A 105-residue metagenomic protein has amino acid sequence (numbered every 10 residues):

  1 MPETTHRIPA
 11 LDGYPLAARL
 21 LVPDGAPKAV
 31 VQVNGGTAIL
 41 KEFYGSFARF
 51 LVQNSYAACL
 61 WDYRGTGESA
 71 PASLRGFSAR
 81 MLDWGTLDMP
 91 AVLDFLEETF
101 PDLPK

Functional and structural regions predicted by a protein language model:
M1-G25: N-terminal cap/lid segment of alpha/beta-hydrolase-fold proteins
R7, V33, D83: Conserved beta-strand positions that form and line the central face of beta-propeller blades
D24-G25, N54, T99: Alpha-helix C-cap/termination motif
G25-K28, V33-I39: Active-site glycine-rich loops that stabilize anionic/oxyanionic intermediates across multiple enzyme folds
G36, D62, D88: Conserved acidic functional residues
F43, S78-T99: Alpha/beta-hydrolase active-site loop
F43-L74: Conserved alpha/beta-hydrolase
F100-K105: Alpha/beta-hydrolase fold nucleophile elbow
